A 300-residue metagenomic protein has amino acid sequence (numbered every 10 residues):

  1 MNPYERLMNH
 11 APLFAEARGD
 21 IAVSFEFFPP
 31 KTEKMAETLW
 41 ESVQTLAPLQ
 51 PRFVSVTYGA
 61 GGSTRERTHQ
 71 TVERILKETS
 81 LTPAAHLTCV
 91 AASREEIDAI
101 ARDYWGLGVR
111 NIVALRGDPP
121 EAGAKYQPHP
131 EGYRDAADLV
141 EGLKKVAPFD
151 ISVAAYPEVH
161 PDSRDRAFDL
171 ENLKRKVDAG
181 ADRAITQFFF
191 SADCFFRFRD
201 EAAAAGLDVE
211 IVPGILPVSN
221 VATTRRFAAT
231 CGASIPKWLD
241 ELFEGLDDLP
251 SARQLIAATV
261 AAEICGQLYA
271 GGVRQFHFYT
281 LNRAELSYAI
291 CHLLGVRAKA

Functional and structural regions predicted by a protein language model:
N2-L13, P130-Y156, G206-I264, L293-A300: Active-site pocket-lining/capping segments in soluble small-molecule metabolic enzymes
N2-V56: Conserved N-terminal beta1-alpha1 strand-loop-helix module at the mouth
Y4-A11, K34-A36, G62-R74, S93-A99 (+4 more regions): Active-site-adjacent beta->alpha loops and helix N-cap segments on the catalytic face of soluble alpha/beta enzymes
A22-W40, P83-E95, D150-F168, G245-T259: Active-site mouth loops of central-metabolism enzymes
S24, S55, V113-A114, I185 (+1 more regions): Conserved beta-strand positions in the central sheet of alpha/beta enzyme cores
E26, V54, Y104, K176 (+3 more regions): Conserved, mostly hydrophobic/aromatic
F27-P30, T57-G61, H86-A92, G117-D118 (+5 more regions): Active-site beta-loop-alpha junctions enriched in small/polar residues
L139-I185, I256-G271: Active-site/ligand-binding-proximal alpha/beta "capping" segment
